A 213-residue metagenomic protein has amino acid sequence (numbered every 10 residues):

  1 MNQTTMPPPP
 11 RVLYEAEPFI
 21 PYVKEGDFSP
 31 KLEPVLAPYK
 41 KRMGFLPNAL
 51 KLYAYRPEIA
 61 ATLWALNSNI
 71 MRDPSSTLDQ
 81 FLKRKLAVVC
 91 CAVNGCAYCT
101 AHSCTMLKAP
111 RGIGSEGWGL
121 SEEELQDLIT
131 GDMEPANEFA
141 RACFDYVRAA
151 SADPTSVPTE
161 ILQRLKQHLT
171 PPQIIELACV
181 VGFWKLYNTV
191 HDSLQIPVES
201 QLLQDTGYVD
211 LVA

Functional and structural regions predicted by a protein language model:
M1-A213: Hydrophobic alpha-helical segments
